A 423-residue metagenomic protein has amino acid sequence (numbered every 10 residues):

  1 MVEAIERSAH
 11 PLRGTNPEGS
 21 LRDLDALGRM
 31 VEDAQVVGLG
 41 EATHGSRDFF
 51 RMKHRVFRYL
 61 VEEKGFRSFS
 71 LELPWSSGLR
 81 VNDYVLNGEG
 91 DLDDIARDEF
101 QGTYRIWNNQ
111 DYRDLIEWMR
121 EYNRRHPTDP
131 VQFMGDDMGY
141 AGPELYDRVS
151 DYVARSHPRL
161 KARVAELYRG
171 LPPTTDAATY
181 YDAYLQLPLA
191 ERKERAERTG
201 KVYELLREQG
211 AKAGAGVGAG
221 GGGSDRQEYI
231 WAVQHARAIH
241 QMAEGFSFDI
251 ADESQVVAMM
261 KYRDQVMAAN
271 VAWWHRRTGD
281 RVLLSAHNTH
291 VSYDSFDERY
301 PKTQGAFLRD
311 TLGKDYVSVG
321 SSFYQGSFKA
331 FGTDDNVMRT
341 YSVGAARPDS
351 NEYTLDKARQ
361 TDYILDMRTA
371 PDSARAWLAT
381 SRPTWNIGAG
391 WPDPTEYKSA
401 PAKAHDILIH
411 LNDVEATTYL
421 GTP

Functional and structural regions predicted by a protein language model:
M1-P423: Structured catalytic-domain cores with a bias toward divalent-metal coordination
